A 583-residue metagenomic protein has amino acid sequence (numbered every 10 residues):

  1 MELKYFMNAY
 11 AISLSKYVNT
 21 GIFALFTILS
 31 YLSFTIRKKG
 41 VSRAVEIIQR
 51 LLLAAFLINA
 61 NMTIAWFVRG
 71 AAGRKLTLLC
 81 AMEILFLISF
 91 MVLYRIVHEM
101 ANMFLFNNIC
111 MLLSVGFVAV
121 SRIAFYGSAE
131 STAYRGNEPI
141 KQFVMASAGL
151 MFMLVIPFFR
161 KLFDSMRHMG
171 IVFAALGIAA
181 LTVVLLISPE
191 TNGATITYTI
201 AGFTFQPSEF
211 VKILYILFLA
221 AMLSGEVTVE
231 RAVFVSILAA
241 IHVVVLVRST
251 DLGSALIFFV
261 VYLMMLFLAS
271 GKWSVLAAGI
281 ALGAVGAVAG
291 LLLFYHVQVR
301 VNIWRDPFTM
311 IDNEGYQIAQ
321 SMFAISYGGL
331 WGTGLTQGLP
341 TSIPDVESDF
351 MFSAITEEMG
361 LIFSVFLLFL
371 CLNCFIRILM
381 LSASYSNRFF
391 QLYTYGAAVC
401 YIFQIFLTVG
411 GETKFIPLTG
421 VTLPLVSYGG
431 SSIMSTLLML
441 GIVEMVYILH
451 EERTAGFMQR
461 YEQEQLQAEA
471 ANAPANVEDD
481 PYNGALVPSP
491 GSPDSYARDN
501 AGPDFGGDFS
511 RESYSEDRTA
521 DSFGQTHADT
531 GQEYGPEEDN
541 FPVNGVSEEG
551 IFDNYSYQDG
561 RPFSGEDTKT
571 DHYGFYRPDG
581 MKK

Functional and structural regions predicted by a protein language model:
E2-V97, L113-V118: Transmembrane alpha-helices
L14-G21, M322, M434-I442: Hydrophobic alpha-helical transmembrane segments
N61, T408-K583: A juxtamembrane structural motif centered on a specific transmembrane helix
A72-G127, T132-E314, S353-G411, L438 (+2 more regions): Hydrophobic alpha-helical transmembrane segments of multi-pass inner membrane proteins, especially in bacterial systems
F203-F205, F210, I257, L335-T336 (+2 more regions): Short capping/connector residues at structural and topological boundaries
L217, L223, Q320-G334, P424 (+1 more regions): P-loop potassium selectivity filter motif centered on the GYG triad
D251-L256, W331-L335, D345-S348, I416-T419 (+1 more regions): Transmembrane helix boundary and interhelical junction motifs in multipass membrane proteins
P307-F352, I362-F363: TM-adjacent membrane-interface loops and short helices in multi-pass inner/ER membrane proteins
